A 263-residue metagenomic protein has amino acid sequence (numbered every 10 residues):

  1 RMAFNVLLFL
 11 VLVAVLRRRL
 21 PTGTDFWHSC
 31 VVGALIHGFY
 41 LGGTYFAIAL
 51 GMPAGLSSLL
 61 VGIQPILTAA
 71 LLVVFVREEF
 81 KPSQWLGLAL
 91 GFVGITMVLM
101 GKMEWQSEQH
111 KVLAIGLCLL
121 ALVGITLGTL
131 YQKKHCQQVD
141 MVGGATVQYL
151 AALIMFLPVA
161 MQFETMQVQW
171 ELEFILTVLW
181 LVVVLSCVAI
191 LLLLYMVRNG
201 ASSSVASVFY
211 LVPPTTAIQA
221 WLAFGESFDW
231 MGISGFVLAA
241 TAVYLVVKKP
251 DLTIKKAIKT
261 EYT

Functional and structural regions predicted by a protein language model:
R1, A47, V74-V76, F80 (+7 more regions): Hydrophobic/aromatic residues within transmembrane alpha-helices of multi-pass small-molecule transporters
A3, L10, A34-G38, G42 (+5 more regions): Hydrophobic/small/kink-forming positions within alpha-helical transmembrane segments of polytopic membrane proteins
N5, F9, S83-K102, F156 (+3 more regions): Hydrophobic transmembrane alpha-helices of multi-pass small-molecule transport proteins
L7-L10, T68-V74, L88, Q106-E164 (+2 more regions): Transmembrane alpha-helical segments that form core, pore/gating elements of small-molecule transporters/exporters
L8-L20, Q64-A89, P214-S234: C-terminal transmembrane-helix exit sites in multi-pass transporters
L10-V61, M97, V182-G200: Specific transmembrane alpha-helical segments of multi-pass solute transporters/efflux pumps, especially DMT/EamA
P21-W27, M100-G124, M161-W180, S227-S234: Juxtamembrane helix-entry segments on the extracytoplasmic side of multipass membrane proteins
L41, S57-I63, Y131-L153, V182-L222: Helix-helix packing/entry segments at the starts of transmembrane helices
